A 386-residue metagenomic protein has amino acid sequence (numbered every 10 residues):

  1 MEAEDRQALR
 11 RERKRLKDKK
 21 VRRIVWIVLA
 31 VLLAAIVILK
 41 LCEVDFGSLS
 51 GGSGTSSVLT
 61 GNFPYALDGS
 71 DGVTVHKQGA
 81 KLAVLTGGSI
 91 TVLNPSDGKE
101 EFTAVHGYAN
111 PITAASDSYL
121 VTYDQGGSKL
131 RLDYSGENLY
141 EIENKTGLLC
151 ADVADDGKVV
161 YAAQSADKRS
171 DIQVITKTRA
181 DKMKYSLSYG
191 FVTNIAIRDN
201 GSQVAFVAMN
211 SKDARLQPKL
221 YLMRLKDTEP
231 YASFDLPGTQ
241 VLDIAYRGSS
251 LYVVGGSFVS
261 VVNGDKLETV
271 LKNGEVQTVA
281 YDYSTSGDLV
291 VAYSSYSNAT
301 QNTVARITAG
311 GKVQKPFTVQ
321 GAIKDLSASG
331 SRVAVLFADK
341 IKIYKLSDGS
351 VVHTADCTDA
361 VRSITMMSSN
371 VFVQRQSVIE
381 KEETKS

Functional and structural regions predicted by a protein language model:
M1-R23: N-terminal Lys/Arg-rich, disordered targeting/topogenic segments
E43, S89-T91, S128-L132, D167-V174 (+5 more regions): Structural motif
S53-D68, D97-V105, G136-E143, A180-S186 (+4 more regions): A short beta-strand motif characteristic of beta-propeller blades
A66-K77, G107-S118, T146-G157, Y189-D199 (+4 more regions): Repeated scaffold domains used in trafficking and secretory/extracellular systems, primarily beta-propellers
V84, T122, Y161-A162, A205-V207 (+4 more regions): Residue position within the beta-strands of beta-propeller blades
F102-V207, A214: Non-cytosolic head/periplasmic domains of membrane-anchored proteins
K168-V262: Solenoidal tandem-repeat scaffolds enriched in leucines and small polar residues
D356-S386: Blade-level signature of beta-propeller repeat domains, shared across WD40, Kelch, NHL, RCC1 and BNR/Asp-box propellers
